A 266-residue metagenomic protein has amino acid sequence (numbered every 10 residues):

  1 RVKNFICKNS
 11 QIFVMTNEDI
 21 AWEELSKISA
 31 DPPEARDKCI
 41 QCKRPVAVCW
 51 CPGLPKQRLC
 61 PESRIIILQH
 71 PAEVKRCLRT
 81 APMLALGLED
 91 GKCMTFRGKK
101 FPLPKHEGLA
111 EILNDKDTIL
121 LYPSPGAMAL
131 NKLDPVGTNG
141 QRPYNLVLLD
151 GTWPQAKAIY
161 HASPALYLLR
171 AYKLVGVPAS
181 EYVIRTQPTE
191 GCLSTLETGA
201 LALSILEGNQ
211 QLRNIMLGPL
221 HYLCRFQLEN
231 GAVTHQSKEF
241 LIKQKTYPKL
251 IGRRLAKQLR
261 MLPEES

Functional and structural regions predicted by a protein language model:
R1-V14: N-terminal amphipathic/basic-hydrophobic helices that include classical n-h-c signal peptides and signal-anchor
T16-P33: Short Cys/His-rich Zn2+-coordinating modules
A35, P45, P61: Short metal-coordination and nucleic-acid-contact micro-motifs, chiefly zinc-binding Cys/His arrays
C39-C42: Short cysteine-rich clusters marking metal-coordination/redox-active sites
R44-A47, C51: Short Cys/His-rich local motifs and their 1-3 flanking residues in nucleic-acid-associated proteins and small
P52, R76-G87: Histidine-anchored nucleotide/phosphate-binding helix
E89-H161, A165: S-adenosyl-L-methionine/SAH cofactor-binding core of RNA-modifying enzymes
N145, W153-S266: C-terminal folded domains that constitute the principal catalytic or ligand-binding module of multi-domain proteins
